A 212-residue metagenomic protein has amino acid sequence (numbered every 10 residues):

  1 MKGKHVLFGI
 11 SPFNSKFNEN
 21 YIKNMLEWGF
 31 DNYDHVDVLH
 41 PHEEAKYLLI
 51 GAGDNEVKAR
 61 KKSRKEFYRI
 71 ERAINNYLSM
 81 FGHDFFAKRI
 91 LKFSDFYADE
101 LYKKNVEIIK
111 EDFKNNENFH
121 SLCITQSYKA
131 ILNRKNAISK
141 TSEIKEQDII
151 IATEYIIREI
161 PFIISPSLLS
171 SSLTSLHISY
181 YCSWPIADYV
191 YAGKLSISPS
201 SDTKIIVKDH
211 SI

Functional and structural regions predicted by a protein language model:
M1-I212: Compositional signal for N-terminal targeting/processing segments
